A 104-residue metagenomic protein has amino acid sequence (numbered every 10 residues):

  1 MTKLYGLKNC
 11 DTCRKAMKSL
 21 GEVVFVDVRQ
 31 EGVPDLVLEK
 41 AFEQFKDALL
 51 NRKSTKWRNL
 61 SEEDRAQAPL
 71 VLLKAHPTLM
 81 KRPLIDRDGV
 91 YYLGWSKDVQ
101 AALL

Functional and structural regions predicted by a protein language model:
M1-E31: Local sequence-structure signature of Cys/Sec-based thiol-disulfide redox active-site neighborhoods
V28-L104: Thiol/selenol-based redox catalytic cores and closely related redox-interacting motifs
